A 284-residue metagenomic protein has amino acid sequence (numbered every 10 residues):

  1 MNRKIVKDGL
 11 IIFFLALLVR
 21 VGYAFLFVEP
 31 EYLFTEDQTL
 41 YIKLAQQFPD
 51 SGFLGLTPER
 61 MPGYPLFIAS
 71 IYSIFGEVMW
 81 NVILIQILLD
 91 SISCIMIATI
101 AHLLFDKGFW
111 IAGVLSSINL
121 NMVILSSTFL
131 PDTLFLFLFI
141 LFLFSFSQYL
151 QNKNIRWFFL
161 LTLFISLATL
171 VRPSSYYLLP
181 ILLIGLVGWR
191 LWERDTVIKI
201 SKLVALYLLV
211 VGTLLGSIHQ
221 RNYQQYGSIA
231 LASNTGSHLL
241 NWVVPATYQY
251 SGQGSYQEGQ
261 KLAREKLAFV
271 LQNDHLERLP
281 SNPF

Functional and structural regions predicted by a protein language model:
M1-G22, H102, L191, K199-L208: Start-transfer (signal-anchor) and selected internal transmembrane alpha helices of multi-pass inner/ER membrane
A16-V19, A112-L120, I124, F137 (+4 more regions): Short helix- or helix-capping micro-motifs that position conserved polar/aromatic residues at function-defining sites
L17, G113, W157-R172, V210-L214: Membrane-interface alpha helices of multi-pass inner-membrane proteins
E29-I42, L54-S70, G76-W80, I229-A232: Extracytoplasmic catalytic/substrate-binding loops of multi-pass membrane glycan-assembly enzymes
R60, S127-F135: Short acidic/glycine- and proline-prone juxtamembrane loop motifs at membrane-interface regions of multi-pass membrane
P62, L66, G76-I95, L125: Loop-to-helix entry region of an early transmembrane alpha helix in multi-pass inner-membrane enzymes
I92-I118, L136-F137, Q151-F159: Transmembrane-helix signature of polytopic, membrane-embedded enzymes that assemble or transfer cell-envelope glycans
Y226, A230-F284: Membrane-proximal stem/loop segments at transmembrane-domain junctions that anchor or position
